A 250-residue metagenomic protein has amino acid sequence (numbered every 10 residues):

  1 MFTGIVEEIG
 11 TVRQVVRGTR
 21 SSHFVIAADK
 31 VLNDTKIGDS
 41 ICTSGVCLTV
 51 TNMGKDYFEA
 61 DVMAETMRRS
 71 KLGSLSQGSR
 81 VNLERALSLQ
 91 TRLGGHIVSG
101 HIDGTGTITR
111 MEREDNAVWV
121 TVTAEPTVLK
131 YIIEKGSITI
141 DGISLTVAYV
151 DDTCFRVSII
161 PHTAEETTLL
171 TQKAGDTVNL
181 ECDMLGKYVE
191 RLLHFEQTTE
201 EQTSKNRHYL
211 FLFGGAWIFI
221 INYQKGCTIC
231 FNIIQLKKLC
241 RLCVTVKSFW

Functional and structural regions predicted by a protein language model:
M1-A216: Conserved loop->alpha-helix
N206-H208, N222-Y223, N232: Intrinsic-disorder-associated, low-complexity terminal segments enriched in Asp/Asn/His/Tyr and depleted of Lys/Arg
L210-L212, L236-L242: Leucine-biased recognition of intrinsically disordered, low-complexity hydrophobic segments
K225, L236-L239, S248: Cationic, low-complexity basic patches in intrinsically disordered or flexible, solvent-exposed regions
C227-C230, C240-C243: Cysteine-centered motifs
